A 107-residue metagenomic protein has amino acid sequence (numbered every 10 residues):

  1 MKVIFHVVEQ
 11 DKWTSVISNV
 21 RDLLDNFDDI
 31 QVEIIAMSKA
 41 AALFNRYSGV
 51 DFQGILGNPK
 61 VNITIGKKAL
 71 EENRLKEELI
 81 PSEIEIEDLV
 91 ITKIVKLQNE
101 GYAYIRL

Functional and structural regions predicted by a protein language model:
I4-S15, L43: Short, glycine-rich nucleotide/cofactor-binding loops
Q10-D11, A40-A41, A69-E72: Solvent-exposed loop/turn segments at secondary-structure junctions within structured extracellular/periplasmic domains
K12-F27: Histidine-anchored nucleotide/phosphate-binding helix
D29-Q31, K60, E83, G101: A generic structural signal for alpha->beta connector loops
V32-M37, I63-K67: Short internal beta-strands
A40-G49: N-terminal beta-loop-helix "entrance" segment that forms/cooperates in small-molecule cofactor or anionic ligand
V50-E72: A glycine-rich helix N-cap at a beta->alpha junction
L75, L79-L107: C-terminal structural segments of small proteins and small subunits
